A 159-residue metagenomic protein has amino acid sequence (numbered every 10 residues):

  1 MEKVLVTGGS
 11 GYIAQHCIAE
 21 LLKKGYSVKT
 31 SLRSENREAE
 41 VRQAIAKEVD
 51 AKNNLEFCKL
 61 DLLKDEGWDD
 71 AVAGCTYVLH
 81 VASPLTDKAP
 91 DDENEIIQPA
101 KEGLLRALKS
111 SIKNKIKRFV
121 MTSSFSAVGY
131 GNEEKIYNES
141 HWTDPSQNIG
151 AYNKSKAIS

Functional and structural regions predicted by a protein language model:
K3-S31: N-terminal Rossmann NAD(P)H-binding glycine-rich loop of SDR-like oxidoreductase domains
A19, K23, Q43, K109-I112: Short, well-ordered alpha-helices that flank and scaffold nucleotide-derived cofactor binding pockets
G25, K52-N54, I116: A generic structural signal for alpha->beta connector loops
E35-E40, I45-E102: NAD(P)H-binding glycine-rich loop region in Rossmannoid oxidoreductase-like domains and their noncatalytic homologs
H80, P84, A89-Y152: Conserved Rossmann-fold NAD(P)-dependent oxidoreductase catalytic core, especially the SDR/UDP-sugar
K154-I158: The catalytic Tyr-X3-Lys active-site helix of short-chain dehydrogenase/reductase
